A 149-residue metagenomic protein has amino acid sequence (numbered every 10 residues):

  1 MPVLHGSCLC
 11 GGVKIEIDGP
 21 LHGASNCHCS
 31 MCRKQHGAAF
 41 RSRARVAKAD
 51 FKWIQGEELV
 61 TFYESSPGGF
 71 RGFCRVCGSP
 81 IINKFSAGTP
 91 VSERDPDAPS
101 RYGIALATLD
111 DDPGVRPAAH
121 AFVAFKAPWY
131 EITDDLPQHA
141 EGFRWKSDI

Functional and structural regions predicted by a protein language model:
M1-I149: A short Gly-Trp-Pro
